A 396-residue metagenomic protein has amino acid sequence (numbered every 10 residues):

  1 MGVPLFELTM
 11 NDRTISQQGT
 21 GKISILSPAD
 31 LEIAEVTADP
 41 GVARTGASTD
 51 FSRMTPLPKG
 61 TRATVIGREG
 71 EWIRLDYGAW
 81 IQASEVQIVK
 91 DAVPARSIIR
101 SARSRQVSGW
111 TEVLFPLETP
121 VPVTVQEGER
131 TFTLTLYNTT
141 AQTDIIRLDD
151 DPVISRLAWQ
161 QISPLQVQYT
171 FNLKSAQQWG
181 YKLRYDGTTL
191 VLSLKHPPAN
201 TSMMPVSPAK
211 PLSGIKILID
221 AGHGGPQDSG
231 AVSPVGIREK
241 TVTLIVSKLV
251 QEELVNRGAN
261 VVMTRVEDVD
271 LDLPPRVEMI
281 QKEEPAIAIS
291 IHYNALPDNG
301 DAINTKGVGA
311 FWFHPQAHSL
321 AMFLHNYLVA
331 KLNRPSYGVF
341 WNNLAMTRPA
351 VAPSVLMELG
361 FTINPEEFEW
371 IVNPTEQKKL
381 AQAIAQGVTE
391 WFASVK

Functional and structural regions predicted by a protein language model:
M1-I217, N256, Y293: Short linear recognition/processing motifs and adjacent strand/loop elements at protein termini and domain edges
A47, F51, I237-K248, E267-P274 (+2 more regions): Soluble non-cytosolic domains of exported or imported proteins
T55-P58, K240-K248, E252-N256, E278 (+8 more regions): Solvent-exposed, polar/charged alpha-helical surfaces in well-ordered, non-transmembrane soluble domains, broadly
H196-M279, E283-P285, P297-G300, N304-K306: Active-site histidine-acidic residue metal-binding/catalytic motifs, centered on HxH/HExxH-like signatures
H223-P226, I237, E267-L271, Y293-D298 (+5 more regions): Solvent-exposed loop/turn segments at secondary-structure junctions within structured extracellular/periplasmic domains
E283, I287-S290, N294-D298, G309-W312 (+1 more regions): Active-site-adjacent mobile loop/cap segments within catalytic or ligand-binding domains
P285-I291, I303-P335, V339, W370: C-terminal structured domain segments across diverse proteins
